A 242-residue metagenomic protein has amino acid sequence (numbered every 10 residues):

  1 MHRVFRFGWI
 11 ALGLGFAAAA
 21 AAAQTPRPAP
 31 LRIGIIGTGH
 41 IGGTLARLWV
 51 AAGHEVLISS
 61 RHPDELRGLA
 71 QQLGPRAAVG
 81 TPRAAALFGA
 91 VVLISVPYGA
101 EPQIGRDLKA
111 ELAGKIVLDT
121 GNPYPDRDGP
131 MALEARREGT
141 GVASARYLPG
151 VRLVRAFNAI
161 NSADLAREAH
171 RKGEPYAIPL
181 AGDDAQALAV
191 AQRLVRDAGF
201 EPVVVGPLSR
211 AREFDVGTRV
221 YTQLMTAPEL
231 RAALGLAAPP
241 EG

Functional and structural regions predicted by a protein language model:
G8-A17: Bacterial N-terminal signal peptides
A21-G68: NAD(P)+-binding Rossmann beta1-loop-alpha1 motif at the extreme N-terminus of oxidoreductases
P30, F88, G114, G150-L153: A glycine-biased structural micro-motif
G74-A77, T81-I116, T120-D128: Rossmann-like NAD(P)-binding element
G121-H170: Rossmann-fold NAD(P)-binding glycine/threonine-rich loop
Y147-L153, R171-A211, D215-V216, V220 (+1 more regions): Internal alpha-helical scaffold of NAD(P)-dependent oxidoreductase catalytic cores
